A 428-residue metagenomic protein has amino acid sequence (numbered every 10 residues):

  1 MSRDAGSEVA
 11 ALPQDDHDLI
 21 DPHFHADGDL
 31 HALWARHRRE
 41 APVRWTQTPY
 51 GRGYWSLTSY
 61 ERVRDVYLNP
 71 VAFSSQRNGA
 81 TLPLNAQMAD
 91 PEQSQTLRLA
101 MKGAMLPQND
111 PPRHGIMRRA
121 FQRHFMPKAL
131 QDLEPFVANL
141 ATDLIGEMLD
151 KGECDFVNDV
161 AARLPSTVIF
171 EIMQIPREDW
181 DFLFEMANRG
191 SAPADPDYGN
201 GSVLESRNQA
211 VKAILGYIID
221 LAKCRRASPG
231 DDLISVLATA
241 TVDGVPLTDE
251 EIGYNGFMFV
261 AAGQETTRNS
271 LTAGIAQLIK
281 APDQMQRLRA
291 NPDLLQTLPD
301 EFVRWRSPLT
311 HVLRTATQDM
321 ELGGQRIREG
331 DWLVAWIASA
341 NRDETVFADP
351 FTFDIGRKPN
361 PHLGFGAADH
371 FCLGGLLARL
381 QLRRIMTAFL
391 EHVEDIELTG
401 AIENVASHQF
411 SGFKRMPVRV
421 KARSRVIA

Functional and structural regions predicted by a protein language model:
M1-A428: Cytochrome P450
